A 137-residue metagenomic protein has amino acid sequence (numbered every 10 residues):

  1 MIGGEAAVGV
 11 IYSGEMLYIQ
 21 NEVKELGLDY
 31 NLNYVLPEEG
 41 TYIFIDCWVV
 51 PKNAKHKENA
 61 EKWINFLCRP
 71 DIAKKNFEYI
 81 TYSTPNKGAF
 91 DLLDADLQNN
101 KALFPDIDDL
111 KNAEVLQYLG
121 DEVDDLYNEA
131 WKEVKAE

Functional and structural regions predicted by a protein language model:
M1-N33: Ligand-binding pocket segment of bilobal, Venus flytrap-like solute-binding proteins
I2, S13-M16, A60-I64, A73 (+1 more regions): Extracytoplasmic/secreted envelope proteins and their assembly/folding machinery, especially bacterial periplasmic
E5, S13, Q20-V23, K52 (+3 more regions): Sec/Tat-exported extracytoplasmic proteins
V10, A54-E58, P70, Q117-D125: Soluble non-cytosolic domains of exported or imported proteins
Y12-G14, P37-E39, F66: Active-site-proximal beta-strand/loop segments in catalytic clefts of secreted hydrolases
L28-K52, Q98: Periplasmic-binding protein-like
P51-K111: Mature extracytoplasmic/periplasmic domains
I107-E137: Conserved C-terminal helix/tail region of periplasmic/extracytoplasmic solute-binding proteins
